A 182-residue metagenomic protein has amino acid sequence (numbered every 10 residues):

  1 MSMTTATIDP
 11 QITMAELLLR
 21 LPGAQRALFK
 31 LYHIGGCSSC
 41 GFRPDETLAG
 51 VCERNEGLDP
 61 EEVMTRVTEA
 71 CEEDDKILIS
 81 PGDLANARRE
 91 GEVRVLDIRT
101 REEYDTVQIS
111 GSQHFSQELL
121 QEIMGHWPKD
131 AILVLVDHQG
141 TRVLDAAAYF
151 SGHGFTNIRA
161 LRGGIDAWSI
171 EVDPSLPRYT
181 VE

Functional and structural regions predicted by a protein language model:
S2-R94, R101-I132, Q139-E182: Rhodanese-like catalytic fold shared by cysteine-dependent sulfurtransferases and DSP/PTP-type phosphatases
